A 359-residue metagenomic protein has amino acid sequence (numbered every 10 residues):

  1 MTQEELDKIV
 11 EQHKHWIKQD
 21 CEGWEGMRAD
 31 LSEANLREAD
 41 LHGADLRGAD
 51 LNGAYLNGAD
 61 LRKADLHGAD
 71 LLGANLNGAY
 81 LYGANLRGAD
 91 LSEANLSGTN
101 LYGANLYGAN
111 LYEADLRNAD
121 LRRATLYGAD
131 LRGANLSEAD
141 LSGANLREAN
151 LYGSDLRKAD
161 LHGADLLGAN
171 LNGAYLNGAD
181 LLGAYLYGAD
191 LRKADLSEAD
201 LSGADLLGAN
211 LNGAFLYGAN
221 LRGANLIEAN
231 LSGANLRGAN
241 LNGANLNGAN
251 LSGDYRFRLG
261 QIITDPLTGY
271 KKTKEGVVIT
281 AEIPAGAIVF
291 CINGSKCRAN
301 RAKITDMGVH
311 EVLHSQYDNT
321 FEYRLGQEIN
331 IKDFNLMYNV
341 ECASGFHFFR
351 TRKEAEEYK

Functional and structural regions predicted by a protein language model:
M1-G43, R47-G48, N52-G58, R62-K63 (+17 more regions): Intrinsic low-complexity/IDR segments
